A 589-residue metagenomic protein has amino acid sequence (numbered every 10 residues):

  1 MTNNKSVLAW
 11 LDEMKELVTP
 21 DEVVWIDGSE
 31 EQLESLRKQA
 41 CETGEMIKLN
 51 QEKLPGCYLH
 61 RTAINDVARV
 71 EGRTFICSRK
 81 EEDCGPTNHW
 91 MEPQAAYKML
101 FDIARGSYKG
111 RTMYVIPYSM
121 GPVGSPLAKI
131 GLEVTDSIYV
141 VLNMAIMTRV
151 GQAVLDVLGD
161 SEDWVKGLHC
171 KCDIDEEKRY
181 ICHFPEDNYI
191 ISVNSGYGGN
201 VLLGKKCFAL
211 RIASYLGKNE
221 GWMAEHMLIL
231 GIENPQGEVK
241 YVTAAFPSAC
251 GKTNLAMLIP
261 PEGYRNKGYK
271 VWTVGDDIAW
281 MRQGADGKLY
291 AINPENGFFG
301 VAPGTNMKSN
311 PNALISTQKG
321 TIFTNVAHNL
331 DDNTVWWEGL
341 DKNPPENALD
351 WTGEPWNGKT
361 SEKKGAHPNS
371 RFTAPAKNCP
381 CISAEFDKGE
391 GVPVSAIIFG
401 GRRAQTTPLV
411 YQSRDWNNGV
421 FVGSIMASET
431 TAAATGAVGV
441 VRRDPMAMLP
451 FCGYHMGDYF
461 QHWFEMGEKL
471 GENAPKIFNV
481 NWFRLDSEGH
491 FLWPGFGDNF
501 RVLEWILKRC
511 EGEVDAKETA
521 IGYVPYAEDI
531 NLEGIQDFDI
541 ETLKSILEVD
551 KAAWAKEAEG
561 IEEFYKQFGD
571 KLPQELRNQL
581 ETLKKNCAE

Functional and structural regions predicted by a protein language model:
T2-C250, P260-E589: Conserved internal helical-beta-strand scaffold that buttresses enzyme catalytic cores
L255: Hydrophobic positions on the alpha1 helix immediately C-terminal to the Walker A/P-loop
